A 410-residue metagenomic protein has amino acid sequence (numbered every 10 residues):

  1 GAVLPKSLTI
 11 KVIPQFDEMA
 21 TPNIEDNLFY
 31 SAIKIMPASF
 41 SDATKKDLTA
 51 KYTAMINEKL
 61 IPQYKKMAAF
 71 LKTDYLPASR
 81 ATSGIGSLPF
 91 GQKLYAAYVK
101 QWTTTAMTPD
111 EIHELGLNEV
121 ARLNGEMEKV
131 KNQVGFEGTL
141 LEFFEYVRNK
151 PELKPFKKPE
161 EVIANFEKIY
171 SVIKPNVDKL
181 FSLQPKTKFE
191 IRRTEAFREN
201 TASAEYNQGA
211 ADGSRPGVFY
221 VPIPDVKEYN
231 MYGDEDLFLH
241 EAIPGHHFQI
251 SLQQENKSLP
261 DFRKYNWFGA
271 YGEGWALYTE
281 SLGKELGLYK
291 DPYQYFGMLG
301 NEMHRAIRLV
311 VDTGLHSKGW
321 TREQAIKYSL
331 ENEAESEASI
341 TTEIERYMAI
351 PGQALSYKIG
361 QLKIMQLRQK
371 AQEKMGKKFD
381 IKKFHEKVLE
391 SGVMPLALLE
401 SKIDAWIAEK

Functional and structural regions predicted by a protein language model:
G1-K410: N-terminal maturation segment of proteins
